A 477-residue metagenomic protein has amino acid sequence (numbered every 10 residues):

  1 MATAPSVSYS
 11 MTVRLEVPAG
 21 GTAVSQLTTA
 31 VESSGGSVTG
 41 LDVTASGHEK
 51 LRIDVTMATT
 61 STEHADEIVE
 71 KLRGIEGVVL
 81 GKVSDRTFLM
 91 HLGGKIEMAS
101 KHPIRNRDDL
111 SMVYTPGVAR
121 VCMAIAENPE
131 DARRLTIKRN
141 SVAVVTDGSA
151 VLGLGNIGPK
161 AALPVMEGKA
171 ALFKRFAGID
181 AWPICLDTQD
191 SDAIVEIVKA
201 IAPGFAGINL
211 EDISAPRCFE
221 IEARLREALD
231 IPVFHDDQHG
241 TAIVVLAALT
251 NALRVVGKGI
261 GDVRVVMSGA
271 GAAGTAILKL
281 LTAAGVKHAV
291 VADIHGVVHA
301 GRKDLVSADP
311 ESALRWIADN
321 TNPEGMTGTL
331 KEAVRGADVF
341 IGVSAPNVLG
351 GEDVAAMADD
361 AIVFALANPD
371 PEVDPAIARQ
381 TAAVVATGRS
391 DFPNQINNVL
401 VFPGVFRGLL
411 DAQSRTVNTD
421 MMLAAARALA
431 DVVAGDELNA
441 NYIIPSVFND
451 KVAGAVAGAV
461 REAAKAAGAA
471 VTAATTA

Functional and structural regions predicted by a protein language model:
M1-L92: A conserved regulatory-domain signal marking ACT and ACT-like small-molecule sensing domains and adjacent regulatory
T39-T44, G81-V83, I184, E211 (+4 more regions): Flexible, glycine/charged-enriched surface loops at secondary-structure junctions
L80-V263: Glycine/serine-rich phosphate-binding loop and adjoining beta1-alpha1 elements at the start of nucleotide-handling
L80-V83, P183, N209-D212, V233-D236 (+6 more regions): General beta-strand structural signal in soluble alpha/beta enzymes
L152, P159-A177, L229, H235 (+2 more regions): Glycine-rich phosphate/diphosphate-binding loop of Rossmann-like nucleotide-binding domains
P232, D236-D237, V256, A365-T475: Adenosine-phosphate binding glycine-rich loop
L314-V384, R389-D391: Rossmann-like adenosine-cofactor binding region
